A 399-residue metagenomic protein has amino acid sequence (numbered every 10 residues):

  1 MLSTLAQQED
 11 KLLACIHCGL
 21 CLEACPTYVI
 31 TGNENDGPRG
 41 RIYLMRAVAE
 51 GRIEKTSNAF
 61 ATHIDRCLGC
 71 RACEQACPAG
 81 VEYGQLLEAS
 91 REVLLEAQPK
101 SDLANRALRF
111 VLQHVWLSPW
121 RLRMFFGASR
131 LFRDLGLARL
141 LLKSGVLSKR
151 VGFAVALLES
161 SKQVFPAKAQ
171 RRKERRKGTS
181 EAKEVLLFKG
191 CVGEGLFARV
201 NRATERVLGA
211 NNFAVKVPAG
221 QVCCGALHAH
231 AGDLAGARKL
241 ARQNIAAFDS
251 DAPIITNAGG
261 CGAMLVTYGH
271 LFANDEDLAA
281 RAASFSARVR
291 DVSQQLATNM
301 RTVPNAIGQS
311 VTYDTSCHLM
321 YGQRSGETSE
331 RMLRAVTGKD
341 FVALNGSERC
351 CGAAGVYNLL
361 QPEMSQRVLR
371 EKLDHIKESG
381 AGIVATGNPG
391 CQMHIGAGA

Functional and structural regions predicted by a protein language model:
M1-L12, I53-I64, G209-N211, V336-F341: Short, intrinsically disordered, charge-biased short linear motifs at domain edges
M1-Q7, D36-N58, E184, A198 (+3 more regions): Short, charged low-complexity linear segments at domain edges
T4, Y28-T62, G80-F110: Non-heme iron-sulfur electron-transfer modules
D10-Y28, S57-V81, H318, E348: Cysteine-centered iron-sulfur cluster-binding motifs in ferredoxin-type domains/subunits of redox enzymes
L13, G32-D36, H228-A235: Alpha-helix capping and helix-loop boundary segments enriched in small/acidic/polar residues
G19-E23, N33-P38, A214-A219: N-terminal glycine-rich anion-binding loops that anchor highly charged ligand groups
L20-E23, Y43, T62, R130 (+1 more regions): Generic structural signal for well-ordered, non-membrane alpha-helices
Y83-A399: Iron-sulfur cluster-binding electron-transfer modules in prokaryotic oxidoreductases
